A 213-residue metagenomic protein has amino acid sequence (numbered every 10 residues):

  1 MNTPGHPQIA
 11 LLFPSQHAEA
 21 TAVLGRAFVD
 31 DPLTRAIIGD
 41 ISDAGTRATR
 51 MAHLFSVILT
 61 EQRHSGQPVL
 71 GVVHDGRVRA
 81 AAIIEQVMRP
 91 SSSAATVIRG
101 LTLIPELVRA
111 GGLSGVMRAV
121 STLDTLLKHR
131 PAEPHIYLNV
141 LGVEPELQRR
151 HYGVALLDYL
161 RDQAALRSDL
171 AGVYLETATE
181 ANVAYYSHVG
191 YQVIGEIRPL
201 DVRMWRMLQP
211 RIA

Functional and structural regions predicted by a protein language model:
Q8-A22, R26, D30-R35: A short beta-loop-alpha structural element at the N-terminal edge of CoA-dependent acyl/N-acetyltransferase catalytic
S42-P68: Active-site rim helix/loop that mediates acceptor-substrate recognition in acyltransferases
S65-A82: Conserved beta-hairpin
A81-G142: Conserved acyl-donor/pantetheine-binding loop and adjacent beta-alpha core of acyl/acetyltransferases and related
A132-I136, A164-A178: Conserved GNAT acetyl-CoA-binding A-motif
N139-Q148, Y174-A184, L200-D201: Conserved beta-strand-loop-alpha-helix junction that forms the acyl-donor binding cleft
V140-V143, R149-D162, H188: Conserved acetyl-CoA-binding loop-helix of GNAT-fold acetyltransferases
V154, R167-D169, T179-E196, L200-R203: Conserved active-site alpha-helix within GNAT-family acetyltransferase domains
